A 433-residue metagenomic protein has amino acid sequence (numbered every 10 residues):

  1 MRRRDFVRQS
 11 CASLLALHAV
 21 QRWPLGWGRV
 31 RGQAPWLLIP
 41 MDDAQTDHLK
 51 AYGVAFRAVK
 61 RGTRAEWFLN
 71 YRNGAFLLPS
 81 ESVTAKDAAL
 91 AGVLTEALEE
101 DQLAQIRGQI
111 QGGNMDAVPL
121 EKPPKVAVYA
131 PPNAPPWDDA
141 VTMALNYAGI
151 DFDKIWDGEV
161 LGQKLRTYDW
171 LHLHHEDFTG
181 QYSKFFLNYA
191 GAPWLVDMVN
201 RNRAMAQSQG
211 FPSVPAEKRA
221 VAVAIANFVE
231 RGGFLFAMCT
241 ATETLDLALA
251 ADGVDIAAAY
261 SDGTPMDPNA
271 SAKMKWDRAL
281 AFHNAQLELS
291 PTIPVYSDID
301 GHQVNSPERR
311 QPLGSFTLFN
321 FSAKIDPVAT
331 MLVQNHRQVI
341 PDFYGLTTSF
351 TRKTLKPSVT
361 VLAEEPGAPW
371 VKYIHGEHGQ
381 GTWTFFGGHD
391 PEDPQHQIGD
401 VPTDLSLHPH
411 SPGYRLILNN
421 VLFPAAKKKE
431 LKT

Functional and structural regions predicted by a protein language model:
D5-W27: N-terminal export signals
R31-D139, G388: Hydrophobic targeting/anchoring helices
R31-P40, L49-L77, D255, T354-T360 (+1 more regions): Extracellular ligand-binding/catalytic regions of CAZymes and related secreted enzymes and adhesion modules
L37, D42, T46, F76-K86 (+2 more regions): Helical hinge/lid and interdomain linker segments adjacent to catalytic or ligand-binding clefts that mediate domain
Q111-N114, G158-V160, A368-K372: Alpha-helical scaffolding within the catalytic cores of extracellular/periplasmic polymer-degrading hydrolases
A127-V128, H172-L173, L235-A237, W383-G387: Structural recognition of the beta-strand scaffold that forms the well-ordered cores of secreted hydrolase catalytic
D139, N146, E243, K273-H396: Catalytic beta-strand/loop cores that center a nucleophilic Ser/Cys/Thr and support acyl-enzyme chemistry
N227-E230, T242, D246-P291, V295: Serine-dependent carboxylesterase/thioesterase catalytic core of lipase-like alpha/beta-hydrolase/SGNH enzymes
